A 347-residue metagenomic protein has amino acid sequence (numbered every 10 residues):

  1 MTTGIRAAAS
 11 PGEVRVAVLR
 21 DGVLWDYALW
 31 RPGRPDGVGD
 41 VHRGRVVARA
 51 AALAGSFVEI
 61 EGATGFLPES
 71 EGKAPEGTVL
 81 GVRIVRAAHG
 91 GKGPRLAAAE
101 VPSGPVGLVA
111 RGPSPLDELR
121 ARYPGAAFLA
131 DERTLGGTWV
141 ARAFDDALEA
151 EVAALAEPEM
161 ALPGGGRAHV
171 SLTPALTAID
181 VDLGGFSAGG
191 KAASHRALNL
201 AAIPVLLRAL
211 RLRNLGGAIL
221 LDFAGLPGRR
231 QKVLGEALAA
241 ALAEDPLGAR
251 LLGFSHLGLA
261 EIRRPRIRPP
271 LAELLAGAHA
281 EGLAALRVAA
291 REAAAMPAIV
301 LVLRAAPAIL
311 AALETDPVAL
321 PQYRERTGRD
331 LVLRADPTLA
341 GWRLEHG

Functional and structural regions predicted by a protein language model:
M1-R43, V47-A48, I60-G62, V79 (+3 more regions): Extended, charged alpha/beta regions that create polyanion-binding interfaces
A28, A63-K73: A short macromolecule-binding patch
R31-G33, K73, K191-H195: Short glycine-enriched, charge-decorated loop/helix-capping segments at active-site entrances that position
G37, P68-S70, A188-G190: A short, polar/proline- and glycine-enriched secondary-structure boundary/capping micro-motif
A54-V58, A88-G90, P94-L96, G164-H346: Conserved glycine-centered short motifs in functionally critical loops
F66, G107-L108, A121-L129, G217-I219 (+2 more regions): Hydrophobic beta-strand segments of well-ordered beta-sheets in folded domains
A74-P75, R213: SF2 DExD/H RNA helicase N-terminal ATP-binding lobe
